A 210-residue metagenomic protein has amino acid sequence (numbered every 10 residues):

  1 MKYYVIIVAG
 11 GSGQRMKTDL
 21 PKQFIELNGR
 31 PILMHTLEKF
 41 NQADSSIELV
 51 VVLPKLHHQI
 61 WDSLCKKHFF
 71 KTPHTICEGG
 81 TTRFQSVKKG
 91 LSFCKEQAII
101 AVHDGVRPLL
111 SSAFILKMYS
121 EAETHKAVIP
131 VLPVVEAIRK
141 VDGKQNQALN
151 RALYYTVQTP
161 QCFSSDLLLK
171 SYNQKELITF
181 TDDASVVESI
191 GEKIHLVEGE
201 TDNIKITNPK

Functional and structural regions predicted by a protein language model:
K2-Q59: N-terminal glycine-rich phosphate-binding loop and ensuing alpha1 helix
V5-I7, V51, V102, A127-P130 (+1 more regions): Structural beta-sheet core signal
I7, L33, G90, H103-D104 (+3 more regions): Residue-level signal for inorganic ion chemistry
M34-Q97, K175: Conserved N-terminal catalytic core of the sugar/cofactor nucleotidyltransferase
H58, I115, Y154, L168-L169: A generic structural signal for short hydrophobic patches within well-formed alpha-helices
T75, T81-G143, Q158: Conserved beta-loop-beta/alpha segment of the NTase-like Rossmann-fold superfamily that binds/positions NTPs
Q147-T156: A short, charged helix-loop
Y155-K210: Conserved alpha/beta core of the MobA/IspD/sugar-nucleotide pyrophosphorylase nucleotidyltransferase superfamily
